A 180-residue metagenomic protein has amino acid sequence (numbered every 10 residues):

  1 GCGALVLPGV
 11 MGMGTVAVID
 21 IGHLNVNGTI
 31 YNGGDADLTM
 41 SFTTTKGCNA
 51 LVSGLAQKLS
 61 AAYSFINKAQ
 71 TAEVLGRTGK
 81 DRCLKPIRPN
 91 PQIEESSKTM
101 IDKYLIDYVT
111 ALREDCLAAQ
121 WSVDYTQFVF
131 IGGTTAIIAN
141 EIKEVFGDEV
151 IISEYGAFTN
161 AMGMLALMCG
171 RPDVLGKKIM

Functional and structural regions predicted by a protein language model:
G1-V16, D35-N49, T78-F128, G132-M180: Nucleotide/phosphate-binding catalytic cleft detector across ATP-hydrolyzing and phosphate-transferring enzymes
P8-D35, L55: Gly/Thr-rich phosphate-binding beta-strand-loop-beta motif of the actin/hexokinase/Hsp70
T29-T71: Glycine-rich phosphate-binding loop plus the immediately following alpha-helix
A69-K80: Alpha-helical substrate-recognition element adjacent to the catalytic core
